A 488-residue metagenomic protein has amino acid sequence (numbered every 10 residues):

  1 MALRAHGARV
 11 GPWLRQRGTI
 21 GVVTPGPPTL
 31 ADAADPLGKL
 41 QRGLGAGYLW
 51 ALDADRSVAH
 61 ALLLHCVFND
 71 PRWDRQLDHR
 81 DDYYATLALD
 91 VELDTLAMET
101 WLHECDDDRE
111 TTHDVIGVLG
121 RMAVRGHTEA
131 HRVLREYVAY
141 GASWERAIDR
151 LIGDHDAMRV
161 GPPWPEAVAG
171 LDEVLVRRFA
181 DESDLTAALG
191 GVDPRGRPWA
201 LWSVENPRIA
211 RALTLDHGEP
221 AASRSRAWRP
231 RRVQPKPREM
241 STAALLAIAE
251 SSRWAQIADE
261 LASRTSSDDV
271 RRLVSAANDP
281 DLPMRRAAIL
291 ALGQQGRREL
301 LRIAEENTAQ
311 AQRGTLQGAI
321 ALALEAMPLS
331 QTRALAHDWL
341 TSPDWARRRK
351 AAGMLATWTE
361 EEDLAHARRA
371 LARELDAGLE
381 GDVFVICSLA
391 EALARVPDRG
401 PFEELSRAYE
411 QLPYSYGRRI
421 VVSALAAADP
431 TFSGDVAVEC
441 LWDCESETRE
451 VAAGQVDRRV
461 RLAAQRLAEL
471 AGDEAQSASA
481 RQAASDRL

Functional and structural regions predicted by a protein language model:
A2-T95: Charged, amphipathic alpha-helical stretches
L3-Q16, I20-V23, L30, S446-R449 (+2 more regions): Eukaryotic acidic, Ser/Thr-rich intrinsically disordered low-complexity regions
P27-A31, S57-D70, E92-C105, R125-V138 (+14 more regions): Amphipathic alpha-helical scaffolding segments comprising HEAT/armadillo-like alpha-solenoid repeats
K39-L44, D74-D81, D107-G117, T128-H131 (+16 more regions): Generic helix N-cap/helix-start motif at coil->alpha-helix transitions
V118-R121, R150, E260, A291-Q294 (+8 more regions): Core register positions within helices of long alpha-helical scaffolds
D149-A157, L189-V192, V204, D457-R458 (+1 more regions): TPR/TPR-like alpha-solenoid helical repeat scaffolds
R177, P198-V233: Charged, low-complexity intrinsically disordered segments
Q234, A258-T265: Long, acidic (E/D-rich), serine/proline-rich intrinsically disordered low-complexity regions in eukaryotic proteins
